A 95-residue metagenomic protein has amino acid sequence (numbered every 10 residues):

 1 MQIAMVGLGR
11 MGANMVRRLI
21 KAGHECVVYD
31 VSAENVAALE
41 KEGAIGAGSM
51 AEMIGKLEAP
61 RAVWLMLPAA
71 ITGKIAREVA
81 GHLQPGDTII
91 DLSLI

Functional and structural regions predicted by a protein language model:
M1-A62, H82-T88, L92-S93: NAD(P)+-binding Rossmann beta1-loop-alpha1 motif at the extreme N-terminus of oxidoreductases
M66-V79, S93-I95: Beta-loop-alpha module in the N-terminal Rossmann-like domain of NAD(P)-dependent dehydrogenases, especially those
